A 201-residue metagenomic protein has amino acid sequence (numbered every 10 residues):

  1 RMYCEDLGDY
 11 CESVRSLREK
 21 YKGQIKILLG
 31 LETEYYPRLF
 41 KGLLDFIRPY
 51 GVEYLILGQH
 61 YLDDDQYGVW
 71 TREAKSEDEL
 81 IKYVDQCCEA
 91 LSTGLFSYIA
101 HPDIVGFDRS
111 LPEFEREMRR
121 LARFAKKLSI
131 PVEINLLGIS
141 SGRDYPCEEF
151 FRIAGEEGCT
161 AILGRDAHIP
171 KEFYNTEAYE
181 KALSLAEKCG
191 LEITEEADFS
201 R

Functional and structural regions predicted by a protein language model:
R1-D78, P170-Y174: A metal-dependent hydrolase metal-coordination microenvironment
L7-V14, L80-C87, M118, C147 (+1 more regions): Aromatic/hydrophobic pocket-lining residues that form the small-molecule binding cavity in soluble enzyme cores
C11-G23, L44-E53, E89-L95, R119-S129 (+1 more regions): Acidic (Asp/Glu)-rich catalytic clusters
I27-L31, L55-L57, Y98-A100, V132-I134 (+1 more regions): Hydrophobic faces of well-ordered beta-strands that scaffold small-molecule active sites in alpha/beta enzyme cores
G30-Y36, H60-L62, P102-V105, N135-I139 (+2 more regions): Active-site beta-loop-alpha junctions enriched in small/polar residues
R38, D64-Q66, F107-S110, S141: Short acidic/glycine-rich loop or secondary-structure boundary segments that cap or lie
E77-R109: Hydrophobic, aromatic-enriched interface-forming segments
L95, L111-R201: Charged catalytic cores and adjacent phosphate/nucleic-acid-binding surfaces used for phosphate/nucleic-acid chemistry
